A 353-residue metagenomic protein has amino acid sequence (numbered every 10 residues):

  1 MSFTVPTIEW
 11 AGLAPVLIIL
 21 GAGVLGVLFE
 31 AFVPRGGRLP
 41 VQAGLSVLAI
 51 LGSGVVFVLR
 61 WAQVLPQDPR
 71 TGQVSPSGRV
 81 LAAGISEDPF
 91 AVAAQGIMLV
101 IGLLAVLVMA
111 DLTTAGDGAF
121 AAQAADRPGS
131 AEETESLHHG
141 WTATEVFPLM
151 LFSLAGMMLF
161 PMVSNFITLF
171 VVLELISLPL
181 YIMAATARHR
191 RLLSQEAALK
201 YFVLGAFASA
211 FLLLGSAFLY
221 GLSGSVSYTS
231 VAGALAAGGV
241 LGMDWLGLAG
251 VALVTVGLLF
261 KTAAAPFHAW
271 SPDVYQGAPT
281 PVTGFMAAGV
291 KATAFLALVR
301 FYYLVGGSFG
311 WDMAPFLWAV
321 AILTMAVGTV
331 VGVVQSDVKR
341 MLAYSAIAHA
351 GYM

Functional and structural regions predicted by a protein language model:
M1-M353: Alpha-helical transmembrane segments of multi-pass membrane proteins predominantly involved in bioenergetics
